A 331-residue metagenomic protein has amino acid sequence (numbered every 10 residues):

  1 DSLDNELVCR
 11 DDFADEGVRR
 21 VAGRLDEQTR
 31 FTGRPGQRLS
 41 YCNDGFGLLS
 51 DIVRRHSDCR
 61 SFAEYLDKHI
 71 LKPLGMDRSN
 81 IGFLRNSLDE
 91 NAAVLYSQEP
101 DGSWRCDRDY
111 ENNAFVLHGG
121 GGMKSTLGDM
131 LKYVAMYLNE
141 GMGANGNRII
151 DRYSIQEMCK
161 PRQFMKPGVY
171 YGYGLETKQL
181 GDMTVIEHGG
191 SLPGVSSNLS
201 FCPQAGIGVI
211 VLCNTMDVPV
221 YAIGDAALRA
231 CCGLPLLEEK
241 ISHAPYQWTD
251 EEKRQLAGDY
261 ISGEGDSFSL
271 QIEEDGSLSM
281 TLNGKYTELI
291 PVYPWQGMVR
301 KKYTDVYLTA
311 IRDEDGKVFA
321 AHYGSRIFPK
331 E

Functional and structural regions predicted by a protein language model:
D1-P193, S197-L199: Short, surface-exposed loop or secondary-structure junction motifs that flank catalytic or metal-binding residues
M76, N139, G143, F164 (+3 more regions): Short, well-ordered loop/turn and helix-capping segments at boundaries between secondary-structure elements and domains
Y96, L175-T177, L199-F201, S269-L270 (+2 more regions): A structural signal for short hydrophobic beta-strand segments in well-ordered beta-sheet cores
S103-R105, I207, K317: Residue-level signal for well-ordered, solvent-exposed loop/turn and beta-edge residues enriched in charged/polar side
L138, L180-D182, S191-P193, Q204 (+2 more regions): Short, glycine-/Ser/Thr-/acidic-enriched flexible segments
P193-S196, D217-V220, F268: Flexible loop/turn segments at secondary-structure boundaries
N198-T215, A321-H322: Short, well-ordered beta-strand elements
Y221-E331: Peripheral terminal and inter-domain segments
